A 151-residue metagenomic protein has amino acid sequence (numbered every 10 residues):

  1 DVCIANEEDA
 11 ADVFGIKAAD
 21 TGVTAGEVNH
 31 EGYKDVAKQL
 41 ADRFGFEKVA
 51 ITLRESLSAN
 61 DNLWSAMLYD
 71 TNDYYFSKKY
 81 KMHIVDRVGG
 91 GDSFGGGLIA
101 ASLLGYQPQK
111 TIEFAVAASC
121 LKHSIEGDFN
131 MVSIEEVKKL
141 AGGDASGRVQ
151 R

Functional and structural regions predicted by a protein language model:
D1-N72: Conserved phosphate/ATP/ADP-binding segment of small-molecule kinases
G15, G22, T52, D61 (+4 more regions): Short linear functional motifs in flexible/disordered or boundary regions
K48-A50, V88-D92, R151: Short charge-dense sequence patches
Y74-D144: Conserved post-catalytic alpha-helical subdomain immediately downstream of the catalytic base and nucleotide-binding
G143, G147-R151: …primarily DNA-binding HTH/wHTH and HhH modules…
